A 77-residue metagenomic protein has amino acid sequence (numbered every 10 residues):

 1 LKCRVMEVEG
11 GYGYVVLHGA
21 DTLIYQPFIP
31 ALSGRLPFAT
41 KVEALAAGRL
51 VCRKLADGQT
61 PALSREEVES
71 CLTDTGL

Functional and structural regions predicted by a protein language model:
L1-T22, L45: Short N-terminal "domain-start" leader segments that mark the transition from disordered tails or signal peptides into
H18-A20, I29, V42, L50-V51: A mature extracytoplasmic/lumenal domain signature
I24-K41: A short, exposed loop/beta-hairpin motif centered on an aromatic-Gly-Thr core
F38-D57: A short, charged, amphipathic alpha-helix used as a generic interaction element across diverse proteins
Q59-P61: A short, polar/charged loop-to-alpha-helix boundary motif
L63-L77: Intrinsically disordered, low-complexity charged/polar segments
